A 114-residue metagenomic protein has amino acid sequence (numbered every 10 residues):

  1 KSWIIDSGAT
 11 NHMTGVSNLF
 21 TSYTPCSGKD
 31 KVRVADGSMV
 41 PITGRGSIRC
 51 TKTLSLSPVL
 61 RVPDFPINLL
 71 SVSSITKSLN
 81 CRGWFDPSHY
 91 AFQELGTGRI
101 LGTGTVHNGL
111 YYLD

Functional and structural regions predicted by a protein language model:
K1-R33, M39-P41, C50, S57-S71 (+1 more regions): Aspartyl protease active-site motif detector
I42-D114: Aspartic protease core domain of the pepsin/retropepsin superfamily
